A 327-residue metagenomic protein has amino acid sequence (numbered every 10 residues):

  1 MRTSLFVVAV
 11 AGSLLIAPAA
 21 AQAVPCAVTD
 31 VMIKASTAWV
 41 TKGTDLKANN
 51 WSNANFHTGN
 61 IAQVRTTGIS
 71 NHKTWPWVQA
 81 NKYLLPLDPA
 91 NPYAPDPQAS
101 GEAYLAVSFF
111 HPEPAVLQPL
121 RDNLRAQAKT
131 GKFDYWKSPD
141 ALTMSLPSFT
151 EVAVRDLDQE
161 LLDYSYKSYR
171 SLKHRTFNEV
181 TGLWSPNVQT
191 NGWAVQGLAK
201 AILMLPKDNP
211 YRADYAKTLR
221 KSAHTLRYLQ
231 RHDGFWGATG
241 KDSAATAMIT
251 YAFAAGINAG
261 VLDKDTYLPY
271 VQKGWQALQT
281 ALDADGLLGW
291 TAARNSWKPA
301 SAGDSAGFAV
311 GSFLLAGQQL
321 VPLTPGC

Functional and structural regions predicted by a protein language model:
M1-A23: Secretory targeting and sorting signals
V8-A9, A17-P18, S145, T291 (+1 more regions): Low-complexity, intrinsically disordered/propeptide-like segments
V24-N123, K137, A238-C327: CBM-like carbohydrate-recognition segments
T44, S108, F133, T150-V154 (+2 more regions): Short amphipathic alpha-helical segments at helix-loop
Y83-P186: Extended ligand-binding groove/face enriched in aromatic
P139-T143, T150-T250, L262-A293, D304 (+3 more regions): Extended ligand-binding clefts on enzyme/binding-domain cores
